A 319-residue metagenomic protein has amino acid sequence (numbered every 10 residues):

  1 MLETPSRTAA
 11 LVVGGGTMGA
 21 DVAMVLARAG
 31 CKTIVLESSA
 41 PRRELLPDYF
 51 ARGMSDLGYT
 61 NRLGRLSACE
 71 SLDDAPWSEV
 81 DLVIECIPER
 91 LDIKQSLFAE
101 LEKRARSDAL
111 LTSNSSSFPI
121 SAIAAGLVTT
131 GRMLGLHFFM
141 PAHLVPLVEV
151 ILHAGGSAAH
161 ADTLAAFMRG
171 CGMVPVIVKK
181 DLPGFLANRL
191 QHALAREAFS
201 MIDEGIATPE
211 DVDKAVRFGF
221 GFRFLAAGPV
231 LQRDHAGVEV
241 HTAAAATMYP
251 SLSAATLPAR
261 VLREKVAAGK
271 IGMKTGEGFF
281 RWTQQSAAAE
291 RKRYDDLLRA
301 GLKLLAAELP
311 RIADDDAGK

Functional and structural regions predicted by a protein language model:
M1-D56, C69: NAD(P)+-binding Rossmann beta1-loop-alpha1 motif at the extreme N-terminus of oxidoreductases
L2-S6, A29-C31, M173, E204 (+1 more regions): NAD(P)-dependent Rossmann-like dehydrogenase/reductase catalytic/cofactor-binding core
V13, R62, C69, C86 (+3 more regions): Structural motif
A29-C31, V148-D181, H192-F222: Internal alpha-helical scaffold of NAD(P)-dependent oxidoreductase catalytic cores
V35-N61, L152-S157, P175, P183-N188: Rossmann-like dinucleotide-binding cores of NAD(P)H-dependent redox enzymes
S38-L45, D56-L110, F118: Rossmann-like NAD(P)-binding element
L110-N188: Rossmann-fold dinucleotide-binding core
